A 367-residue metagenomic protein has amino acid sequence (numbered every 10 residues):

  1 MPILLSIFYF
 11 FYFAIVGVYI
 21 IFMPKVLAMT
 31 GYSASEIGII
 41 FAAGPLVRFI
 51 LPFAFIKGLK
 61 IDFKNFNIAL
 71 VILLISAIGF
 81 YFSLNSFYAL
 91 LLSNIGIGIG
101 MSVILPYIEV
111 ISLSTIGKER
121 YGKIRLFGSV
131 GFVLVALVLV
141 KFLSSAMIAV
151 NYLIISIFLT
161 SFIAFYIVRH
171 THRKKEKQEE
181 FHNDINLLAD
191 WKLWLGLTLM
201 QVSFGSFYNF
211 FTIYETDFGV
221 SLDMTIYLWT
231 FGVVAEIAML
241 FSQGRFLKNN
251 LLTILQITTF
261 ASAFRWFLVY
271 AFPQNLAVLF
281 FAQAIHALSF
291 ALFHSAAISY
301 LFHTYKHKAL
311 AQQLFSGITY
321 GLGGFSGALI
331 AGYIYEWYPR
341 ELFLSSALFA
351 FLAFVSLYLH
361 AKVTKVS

Functional and structural regions predicted by a protein language model:
M1-R48, D190-L228, H294-I298: Helix-loop boundary and gating motifs at the non-cytosolic
F10, F87-L105, T198, A277-L292: Hydrophobic core of transmembrane alpha-helices in multi-pass small-molecule transporters, especially MFS/SLC-type
M23, M101-I116, A291-Y305: Intracellular juxtamembrane helix-capping segments at the cytosolic ends of symmetry-related transmembrane helices
F49-F63, L143, A238-L251, Y335: Helix-to-loop junctions at the C-terminal end of transmembrane segments in multipass secondary transporters
N65-G79, T253-L268: Structural signature of the two symmetry-related core transmembrane helices
K141-I157, G332-L352: A membrane-interface helix-boundary motif in multi-pass transporters
I167-L199: Juxtamembrane intracellular "pre-TM" segments in multi-pass secondary transporters
K308-Y338: A late C-terminal transmembrane helix in Major Facilitator Superfamily
